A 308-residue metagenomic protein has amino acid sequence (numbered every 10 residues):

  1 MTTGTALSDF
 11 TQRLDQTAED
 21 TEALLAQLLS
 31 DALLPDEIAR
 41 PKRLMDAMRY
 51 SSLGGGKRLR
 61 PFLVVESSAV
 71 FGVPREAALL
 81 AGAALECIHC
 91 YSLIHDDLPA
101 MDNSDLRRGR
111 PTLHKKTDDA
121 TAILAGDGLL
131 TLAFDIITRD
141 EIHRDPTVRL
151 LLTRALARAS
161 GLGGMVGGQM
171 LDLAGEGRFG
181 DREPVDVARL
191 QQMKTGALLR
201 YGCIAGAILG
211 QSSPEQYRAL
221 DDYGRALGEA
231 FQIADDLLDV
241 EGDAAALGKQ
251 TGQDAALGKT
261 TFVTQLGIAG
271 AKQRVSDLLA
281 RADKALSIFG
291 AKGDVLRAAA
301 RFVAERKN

Functional and structural regions predicted by a protein language model:
M1-A32: N-terminal amphipathic/basic leader segments beginning at the initiator methionine
R13, I38-A285, A291-A304: Mg2+-dependent prenyl diphosphate-binding active-site environment of isoprenoid biosynthetic enzymes
L33-E37: Alpha-helical transmembrane segments and their immediate interhelical/interface regions in integral membrane proteins
K307-N308: Short glycine/threonine-rich loop-to-helix capping motif typified by GTGT followed within a few residues by an Asp-Pro
